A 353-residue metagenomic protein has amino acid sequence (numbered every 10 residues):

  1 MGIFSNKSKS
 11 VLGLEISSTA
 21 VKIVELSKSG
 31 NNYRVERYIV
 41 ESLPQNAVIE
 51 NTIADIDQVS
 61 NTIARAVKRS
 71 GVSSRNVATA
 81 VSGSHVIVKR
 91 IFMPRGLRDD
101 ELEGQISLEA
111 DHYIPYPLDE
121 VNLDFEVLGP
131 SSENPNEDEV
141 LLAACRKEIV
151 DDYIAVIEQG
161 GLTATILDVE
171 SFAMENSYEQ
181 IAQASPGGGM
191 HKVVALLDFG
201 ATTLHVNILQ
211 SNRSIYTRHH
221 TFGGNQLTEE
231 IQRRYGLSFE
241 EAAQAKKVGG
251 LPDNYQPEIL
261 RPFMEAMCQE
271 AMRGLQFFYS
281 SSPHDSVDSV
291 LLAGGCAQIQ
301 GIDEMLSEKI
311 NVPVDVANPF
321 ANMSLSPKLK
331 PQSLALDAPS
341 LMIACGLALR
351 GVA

Functional and structural regions predicted by a protein language model:
M1-E109, D151, G161-T163: Non-catalytic, solvent-exposed interaction/assembly segments
G2-S42, R75-G83, Q183-Y216, G223-Q226 (+2 more regions): Gly/Thr-rich phosphate-binding beta-strand-loop-beta motif of the actin/hexokinase/Hsp70
V48, E148-N176, A182, R213-D253: Glycine-rich phosphate-binding loop plus the immediately following alpha-helix
I63-N76, G160, M272-S289: Phosphate/pyrophosphate-binding loops at sites that engage ATP/ADP/AMP, CoA/4′-phosphopantetheine, polyphosphate
A80-A182, S289, P319-L325, S340-I343 (+1 more regions): Active-site neighborhood for divalent-cation/phosphate handling
E229, R233-R234, A242-S289, C296 (+1 more regions): Adenine-nucleotide phosphate-binding core of ATP-dependent small-molecule kinases
F263, D285-D315, P319-A321: Glycine-rich phosphate-binding loops at beta-strand->alpha-helix junctions
E304-A344: Conserved phosphate-binding/catalytic loops in two-lobed NTP-binding clefts
